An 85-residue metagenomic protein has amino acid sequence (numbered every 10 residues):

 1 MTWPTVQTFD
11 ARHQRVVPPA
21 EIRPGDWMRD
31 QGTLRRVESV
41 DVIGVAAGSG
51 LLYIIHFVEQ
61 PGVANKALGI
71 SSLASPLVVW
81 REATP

Functional and structural regions predicted by a protein language model:
T2-A11, Q60-P85: Intrinsically disordered, low-complexity, charged/polar segments
W3, D10-R12, L34-V40: Charged, amphipathic alpha-helical segments
Q14-V17: Short acidic, Pro/Gly- and aromatic-enriched capping/linker segments at domain boundaries
P19-R23: Short, well-ordered loop/turn sites that connect or cap secondary structure elements
L34, E38-L68: Basic/aromatic-rich interaction segments and small domains that mediate binding to polyanionic partners
